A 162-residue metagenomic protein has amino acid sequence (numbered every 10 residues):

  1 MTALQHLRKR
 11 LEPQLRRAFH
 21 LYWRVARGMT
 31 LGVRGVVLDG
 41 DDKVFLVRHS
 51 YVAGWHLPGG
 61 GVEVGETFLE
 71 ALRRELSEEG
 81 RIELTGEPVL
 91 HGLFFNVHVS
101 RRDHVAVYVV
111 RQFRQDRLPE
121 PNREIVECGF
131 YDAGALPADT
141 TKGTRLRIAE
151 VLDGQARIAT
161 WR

Functional and structural regions predicted by a protein language model:
M1-R34: Acidic, metal-coordinating catalytic segment for phosphate/diphosphate chemistry, firing primarily on the Nudix
L31-V33, D42, H104-A106, V126: Change "...and in nucleic-acid phosphodiester-cleaving endonucleases..." to "...and in nucleic-acid processing enzymes
V37, V107-R111, F130-D132: Short, well-ordered beta-strand micro-motif
D39-E79: Conserved Nudix-box catalytic region and its N-terminal flanking loop in Nudix hydrolases and closely related
A53-G54, R123-R162: Nudix hydrolase/Nudix homology domain
E83-G92: A short coil-to-beta-strand element that immediately follows conserved catalytic motifs
F94-R117, T144, V151, Q155: Active-site-adjacent beta-strand/loop module that shapes the phosphate/pyrophosphate-binding cleft
